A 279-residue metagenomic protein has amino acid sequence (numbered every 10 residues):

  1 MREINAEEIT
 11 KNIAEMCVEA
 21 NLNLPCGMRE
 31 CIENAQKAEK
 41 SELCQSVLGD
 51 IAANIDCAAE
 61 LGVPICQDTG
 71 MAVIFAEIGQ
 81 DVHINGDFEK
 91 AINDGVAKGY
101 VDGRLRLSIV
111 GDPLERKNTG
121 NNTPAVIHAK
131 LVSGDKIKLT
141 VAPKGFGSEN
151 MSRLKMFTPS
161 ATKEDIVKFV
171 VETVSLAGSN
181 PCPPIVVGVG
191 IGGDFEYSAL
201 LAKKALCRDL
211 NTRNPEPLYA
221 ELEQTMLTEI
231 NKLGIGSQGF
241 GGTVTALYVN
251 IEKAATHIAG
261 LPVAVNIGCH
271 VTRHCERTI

Functional and structural regions predicted by a protein language model:
M1-I279: Non-transmembrane, aqueous-exposed alpha-helical and coiled segments at domain scale
